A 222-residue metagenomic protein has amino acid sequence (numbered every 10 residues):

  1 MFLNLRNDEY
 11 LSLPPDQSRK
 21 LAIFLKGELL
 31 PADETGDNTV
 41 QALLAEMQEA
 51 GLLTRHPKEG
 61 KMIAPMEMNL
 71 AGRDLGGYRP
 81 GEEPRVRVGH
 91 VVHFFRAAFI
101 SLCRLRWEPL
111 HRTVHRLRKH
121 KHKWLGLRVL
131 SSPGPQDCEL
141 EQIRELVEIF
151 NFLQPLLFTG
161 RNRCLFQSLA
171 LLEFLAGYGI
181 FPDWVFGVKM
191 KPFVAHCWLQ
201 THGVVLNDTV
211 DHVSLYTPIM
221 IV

Functional and structural regions predicted by a protein language model:
M1-E9: Short, Lys/Arg-enriched N-terminal segment that forms or immediately precedes the first helix of a structured domain
N4-L5, Q200-H202: Active-site beta-strand termini and strand-to-loop segments that position acidic
E9, L13-R106, Y178: Long, charge-rich, low-complexity alpha-helical segments
L11, L206-N207: Short, isolated positions in well-ordered beta-strands
N38-T39, F166, M190: Residue-level recognition of alpha-helix initiation/capping sites
P84-R163, Q167-A170, A176, Q200-T201 (+3 more regions): Secondary-structure boundary elements
Y178-K191: Short, well-structured beta-strand/strand-turn elements
P192-H196: A short, glycine/Asx- and small/polar-enriched loop/turn that sits immediately N-terminal to a beta-strand
